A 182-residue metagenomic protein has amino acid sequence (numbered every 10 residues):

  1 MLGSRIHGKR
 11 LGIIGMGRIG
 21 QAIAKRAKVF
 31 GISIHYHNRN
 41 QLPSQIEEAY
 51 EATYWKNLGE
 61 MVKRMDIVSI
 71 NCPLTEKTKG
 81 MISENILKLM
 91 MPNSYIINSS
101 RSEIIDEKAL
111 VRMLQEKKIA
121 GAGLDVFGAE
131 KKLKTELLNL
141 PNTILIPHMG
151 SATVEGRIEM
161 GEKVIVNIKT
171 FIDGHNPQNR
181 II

Functional and structural regions predicted by a protein language model:
M1-P92: Rossmann-like dinucleotide/phosphate-binding beta-alpha-beta segment
E84, N93-I182: Rossmann-like dinucleotide-binding domain for NAD(H)/NADP(H)
